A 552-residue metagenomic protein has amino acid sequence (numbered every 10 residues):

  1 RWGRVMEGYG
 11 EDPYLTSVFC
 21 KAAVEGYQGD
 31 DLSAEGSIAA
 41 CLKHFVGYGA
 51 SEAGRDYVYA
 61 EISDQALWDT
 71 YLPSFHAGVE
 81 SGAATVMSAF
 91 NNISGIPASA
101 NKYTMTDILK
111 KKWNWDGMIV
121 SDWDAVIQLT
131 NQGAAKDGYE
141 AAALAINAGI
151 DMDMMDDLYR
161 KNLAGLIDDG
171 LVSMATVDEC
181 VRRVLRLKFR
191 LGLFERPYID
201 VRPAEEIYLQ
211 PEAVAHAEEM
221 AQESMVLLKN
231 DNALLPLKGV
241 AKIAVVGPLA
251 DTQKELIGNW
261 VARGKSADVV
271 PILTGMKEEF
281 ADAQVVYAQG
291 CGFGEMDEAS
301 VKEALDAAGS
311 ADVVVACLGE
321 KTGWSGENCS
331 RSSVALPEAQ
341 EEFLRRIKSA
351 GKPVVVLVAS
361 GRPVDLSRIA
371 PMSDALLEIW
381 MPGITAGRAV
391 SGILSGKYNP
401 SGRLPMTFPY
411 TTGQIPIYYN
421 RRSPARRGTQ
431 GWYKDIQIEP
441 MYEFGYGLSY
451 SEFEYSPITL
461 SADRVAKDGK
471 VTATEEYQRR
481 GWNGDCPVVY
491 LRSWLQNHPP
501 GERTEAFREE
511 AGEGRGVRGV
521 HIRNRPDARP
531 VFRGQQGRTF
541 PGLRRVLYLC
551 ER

Functional and structural regions predicted by a protein language model:
R1-R552: Glycoside hydrolase catalytic-domain context in secreted enzymes
